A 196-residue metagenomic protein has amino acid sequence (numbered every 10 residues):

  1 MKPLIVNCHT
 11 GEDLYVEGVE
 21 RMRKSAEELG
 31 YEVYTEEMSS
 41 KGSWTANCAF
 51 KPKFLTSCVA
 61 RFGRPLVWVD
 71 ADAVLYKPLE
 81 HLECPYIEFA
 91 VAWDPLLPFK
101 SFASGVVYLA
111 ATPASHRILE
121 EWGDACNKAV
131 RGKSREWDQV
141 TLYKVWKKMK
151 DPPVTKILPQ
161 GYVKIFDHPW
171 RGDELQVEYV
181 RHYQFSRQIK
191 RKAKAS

Functional and structural regions predicted by a protein language model:
M1-R64, P113, M149-D151, Y183-S196: N-terminal anchoring/stem segment of glycosyltransferases
K2-I5, I87-F89, T155: Hydrophobic beta-strand segments of well-ordered beta-sheets in folded domains
P3, S104-G105, Y179: Residue-level detector of short, conserved catalytic/binding motifs and their immediate flanks
E12-Y15, W44-C48, L97, Y108-A111 (+1 more regions): Aromatic-acidic/polar surface patches that form glycan- and anion
V19-M22, L75-E80, G161-K164: Short, polar loop motifs at secondary-structure junctions
Y34-E36, V67-D70, V91, V154-P159: A structural signal for short, well-ordered beta-strand segments and their strand-loop junctions that often border
A49-F102, V106-H116: GT-A fold catalytic core of metal-dependent nucleotide-sugar glycosyltransferases, centered on the diacidic
H116-S196: Catalytic core and acceptor-binding pocket of nucleotide-sugar-dependent glycosyltransferases
